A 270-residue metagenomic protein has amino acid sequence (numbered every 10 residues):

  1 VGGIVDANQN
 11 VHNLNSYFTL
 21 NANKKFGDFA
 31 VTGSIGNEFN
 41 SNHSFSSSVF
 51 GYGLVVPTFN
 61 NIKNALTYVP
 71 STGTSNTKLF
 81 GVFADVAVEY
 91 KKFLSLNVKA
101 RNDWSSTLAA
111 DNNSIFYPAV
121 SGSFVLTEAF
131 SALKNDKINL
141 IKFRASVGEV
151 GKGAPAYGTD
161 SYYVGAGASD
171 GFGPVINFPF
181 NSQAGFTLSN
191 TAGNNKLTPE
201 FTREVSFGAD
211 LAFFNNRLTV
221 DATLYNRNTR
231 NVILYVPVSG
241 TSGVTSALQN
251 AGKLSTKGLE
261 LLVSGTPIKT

Functional and structural regions predicted by a protein language model:
V1-T270: Extracellular/periplasmic, surface-exposed regions of secreted and cell-surface proteins
